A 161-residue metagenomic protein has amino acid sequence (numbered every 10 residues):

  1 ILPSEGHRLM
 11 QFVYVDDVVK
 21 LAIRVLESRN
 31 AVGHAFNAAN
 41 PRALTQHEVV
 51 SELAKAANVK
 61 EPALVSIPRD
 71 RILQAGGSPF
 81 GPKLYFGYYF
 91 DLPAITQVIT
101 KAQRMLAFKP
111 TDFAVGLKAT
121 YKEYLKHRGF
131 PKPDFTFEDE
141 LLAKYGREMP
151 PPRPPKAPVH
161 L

Functional and structural regions predicted by a protein language model:
I1-V13, R24-V25, N30, N37: A conserved pocket-lining segment of Rossmann-fold NAD(P)-dependent short-chain dehydrogenase/reductase
L2-R8, V32-H34, S66-D70, A94-Q97 (+1 more regions): Short C-terminal domain-edge/linker segments immediately following a structured domain
G6, Q11-V19, A35, A43-H47 (+3 more regions): Conserved loop-to-helix N-cap of the C-terminal "lid" that shapes the substrate pocket in Rossmann-like
R24-G87, A119, R128-L161: Mid/C-terminal beta-alpha module of Rossmann-like enzyme folds, strongest in SDR-family dehydrogenases/epimerases
E27, V98-I99: Acidic/polar helix N-cap motif
I99-P133: A contiguous, mid-protein "functional segment" used to position or interact with cofactors/ions or partner subunits
